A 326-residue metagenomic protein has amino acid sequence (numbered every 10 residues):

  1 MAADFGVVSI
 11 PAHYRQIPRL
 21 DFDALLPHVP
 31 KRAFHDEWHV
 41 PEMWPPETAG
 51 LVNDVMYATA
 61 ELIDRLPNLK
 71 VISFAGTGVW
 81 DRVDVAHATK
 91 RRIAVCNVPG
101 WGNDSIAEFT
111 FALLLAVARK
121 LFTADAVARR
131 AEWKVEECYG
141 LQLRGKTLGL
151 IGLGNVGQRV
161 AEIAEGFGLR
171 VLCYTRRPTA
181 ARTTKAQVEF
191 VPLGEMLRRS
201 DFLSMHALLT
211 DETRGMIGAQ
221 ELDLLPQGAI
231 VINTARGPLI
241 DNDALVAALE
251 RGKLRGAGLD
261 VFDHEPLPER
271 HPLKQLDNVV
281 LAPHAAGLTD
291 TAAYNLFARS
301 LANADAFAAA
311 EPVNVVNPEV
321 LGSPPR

Functional and structural regions predicted by a protein language model:
M1-N53, G168, A308, S323-R326: N-terminal glycine-/charge-rich "phosphate-binding" loop or analogous flexible N-terminal tail
A2-D4, D21-F22, C96-E108, Y139 (+1 more regions): C-terminal helix-to-coil terminal segments
A49-D125, Y139-G140: Phosphate/diphosphate ligand-binding glycine-rich loop within oxidoreductases
Y57-L69, H87, E212-V231, N242-D243: Rossmann-fold NAD(P) dinucleotide-binding segment
A75-G76, I93-W101, T175, G194 (+2 more regions): Short beta->alpha connector loops at strand-helix junctions that form conserved, small/polar/Pro-enriched
D81-R92, A235-D277: Rossmann-fold NAD(P)-binding glycine/threonine-rich loop
A107-A126, E162-L169, A298-E311: Oxidoreductase and adenylate-handling cofactor-binding alpha/beta cores
E136-Q227: Rossmann-like dinucleotide/phosphate-binding beta-alpha-beta segment
